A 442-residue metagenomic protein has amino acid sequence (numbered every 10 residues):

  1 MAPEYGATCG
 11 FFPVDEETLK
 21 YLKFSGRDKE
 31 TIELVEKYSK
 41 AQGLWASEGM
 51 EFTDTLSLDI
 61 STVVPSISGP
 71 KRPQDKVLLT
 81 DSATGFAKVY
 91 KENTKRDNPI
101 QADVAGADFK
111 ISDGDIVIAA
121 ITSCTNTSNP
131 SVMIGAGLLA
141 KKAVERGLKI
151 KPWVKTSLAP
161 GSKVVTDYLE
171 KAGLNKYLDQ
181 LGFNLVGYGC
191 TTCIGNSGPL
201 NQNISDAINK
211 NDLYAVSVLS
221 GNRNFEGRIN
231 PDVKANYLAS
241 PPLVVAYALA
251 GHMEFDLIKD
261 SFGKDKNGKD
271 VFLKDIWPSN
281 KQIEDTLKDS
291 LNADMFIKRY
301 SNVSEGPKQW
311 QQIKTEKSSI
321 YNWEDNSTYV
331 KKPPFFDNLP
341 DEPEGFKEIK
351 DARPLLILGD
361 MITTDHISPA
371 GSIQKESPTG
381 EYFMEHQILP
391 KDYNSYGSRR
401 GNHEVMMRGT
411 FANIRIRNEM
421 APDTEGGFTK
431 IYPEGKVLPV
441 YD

Functional and structural regions predicted by a protein language model:
M1-L44, I134, A140-P152, N184-R299: Mobile "lid/hinge" segments at catalytic clefts and subdomain interfaces of large enzymes
F11-P13, S57-D59, S66, L78 (+17 more regions): Structured core elements
E16, R27-L58, V63-V64, D103 (+1 more regions): Core nucleic-acid recognition elements
I32, Q42-G49, G69-K71, N230 (+5 more regions): Intein/HINT protein-splicing elements and their conserved insertion hotspots or analogous self-processing inserts
M50-F52, Y177, K210-D212, A239-P241 (+1 more regions): A short, structural micro-pattern
T53-T55, L213-A215, R353: Broad gene-expression machinery/nucleic-acid interaction feature
L58-G173, Q311-D442: Non-catalytic terminal/interface segments that mediate subunit docking, oligomerization, and allosteric communication
